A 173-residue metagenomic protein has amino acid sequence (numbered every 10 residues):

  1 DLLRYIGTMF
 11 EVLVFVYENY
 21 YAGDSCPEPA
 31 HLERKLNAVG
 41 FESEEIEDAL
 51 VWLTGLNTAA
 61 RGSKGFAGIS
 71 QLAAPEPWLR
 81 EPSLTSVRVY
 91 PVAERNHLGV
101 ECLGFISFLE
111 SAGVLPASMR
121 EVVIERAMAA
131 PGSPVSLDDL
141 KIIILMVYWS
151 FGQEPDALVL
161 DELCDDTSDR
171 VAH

Functional and structural regions predicted by a protein language model:
D1-T8: Short, Lys/Arg-enriched N-terminal segments with co-localized hydrophobic residues within the first ~10-30 amino acids
M9-G23: Positively charged, polyanion-binding regions of nucleic-acid-associated proteins
V12, E45-N57, L109: Basic amphipathic alpha-helical segments that dock to polyanions
V14-E18, S107-S111, K141-S150: Short, hydrophobic/amphipathic alpha-helical patches that form generic packing surfaces within helical domains
G23-N37: Short acidic, hydrophobic short linear motifs in intrinsically disordered regions
W52-K64, L115-S118: A short, conserved structural fragment
G68-M119, D169-H173: Short, amphipathic alpha-helical interaction segments positioned at domain boundaries
E125-R126, S133, L137-H173: Glycine-rich, aromatic-bearing surface loops/beta-hairpins
